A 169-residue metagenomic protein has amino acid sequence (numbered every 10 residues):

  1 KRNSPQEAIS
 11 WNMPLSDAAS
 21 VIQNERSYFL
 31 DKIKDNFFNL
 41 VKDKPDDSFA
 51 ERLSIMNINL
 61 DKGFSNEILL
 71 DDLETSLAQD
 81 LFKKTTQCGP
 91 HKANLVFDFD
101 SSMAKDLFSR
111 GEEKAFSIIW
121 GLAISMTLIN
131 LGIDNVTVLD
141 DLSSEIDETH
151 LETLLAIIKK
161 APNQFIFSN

Functional and structural regions predicted by a protein language model:
N3-T137, E145, T149-Q164: Conserved NTPase motor "head" modules and their coupling/switch loops across ABC/AAA+ ATPases, GTPases, and GHKL ATPases
S168-N169: H-loop/switch region of ABC-family ATPase nucleotide-binding domains
